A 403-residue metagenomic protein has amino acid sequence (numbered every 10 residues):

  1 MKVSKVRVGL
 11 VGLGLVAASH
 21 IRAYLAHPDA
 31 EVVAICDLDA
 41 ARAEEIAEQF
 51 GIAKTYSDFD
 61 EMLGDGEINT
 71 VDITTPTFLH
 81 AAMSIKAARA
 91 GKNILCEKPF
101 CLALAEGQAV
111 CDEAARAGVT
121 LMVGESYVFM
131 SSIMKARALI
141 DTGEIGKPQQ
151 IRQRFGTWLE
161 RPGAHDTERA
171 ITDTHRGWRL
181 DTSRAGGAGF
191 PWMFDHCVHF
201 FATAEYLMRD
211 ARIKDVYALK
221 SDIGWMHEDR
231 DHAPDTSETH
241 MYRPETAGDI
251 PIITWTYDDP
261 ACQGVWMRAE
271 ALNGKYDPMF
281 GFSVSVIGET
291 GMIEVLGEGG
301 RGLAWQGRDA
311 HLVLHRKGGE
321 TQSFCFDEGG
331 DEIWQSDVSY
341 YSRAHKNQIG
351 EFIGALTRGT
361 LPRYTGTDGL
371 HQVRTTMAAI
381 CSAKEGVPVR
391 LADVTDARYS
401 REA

Functional and structural regions predicted by a protein language model:
M1-F50: N-terminal Rossmann-like dinucleotide-binding module
M1-K2, T70-I73, V338-Y340, N347 (+1 more regions): C-terminal helix-rich "cap/oligomerization" subdomain common to oxidoreductases
H20, D39, F50-E113: Beta-loop-alpha module in the N-terminal Rossmann-like domain of NAD(P)-dependent dehydrogenases, especially those
L95-C96, L121-V123, R152, V295: Hydrophobic residues in well-ordered beta-strands that form the structural core
A109-Y127, G146-Q150: Rossmann-fold dehydrogenase core element
Y127-P244, G386: Predominantly a Rossmann-like dinucleotide-binding segment in NAD(P)-dependent oxidoreductases
H175, H199-Q306, K346-R358, T376-A379 (+1 more regions): Contiguous beta-strand/loop segments that form the cofactor/metal-binding neighborhood of enzyme cores
